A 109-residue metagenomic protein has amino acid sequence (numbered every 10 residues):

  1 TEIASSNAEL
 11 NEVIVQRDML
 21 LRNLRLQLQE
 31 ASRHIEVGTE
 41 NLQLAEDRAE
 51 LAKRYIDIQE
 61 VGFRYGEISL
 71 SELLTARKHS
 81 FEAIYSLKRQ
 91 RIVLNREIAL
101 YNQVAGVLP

Functional and structural regions predicted by a protein language model:
T1-R54, E67, R89-N95: Sec/SRP-type N-terminal targeting helices
E40-R89, N102-V104: Charged, solvent-exposed structural "stalk/scaffold" segments of large extracytoplasmic/peripheral assemblies
R96-P109: Short amphipathic coiled-coil heptad-repeat segments
